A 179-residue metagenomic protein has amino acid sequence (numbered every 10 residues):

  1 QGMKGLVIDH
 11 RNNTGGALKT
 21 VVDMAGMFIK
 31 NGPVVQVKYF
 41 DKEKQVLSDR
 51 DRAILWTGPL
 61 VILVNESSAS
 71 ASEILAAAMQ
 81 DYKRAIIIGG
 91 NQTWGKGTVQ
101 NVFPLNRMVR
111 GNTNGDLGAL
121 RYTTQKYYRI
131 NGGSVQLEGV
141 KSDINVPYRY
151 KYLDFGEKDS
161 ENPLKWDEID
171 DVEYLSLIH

Functional and structural regions predicted by a protein language model:
Q1-I178: C-terminal "post-core" interaction segments
